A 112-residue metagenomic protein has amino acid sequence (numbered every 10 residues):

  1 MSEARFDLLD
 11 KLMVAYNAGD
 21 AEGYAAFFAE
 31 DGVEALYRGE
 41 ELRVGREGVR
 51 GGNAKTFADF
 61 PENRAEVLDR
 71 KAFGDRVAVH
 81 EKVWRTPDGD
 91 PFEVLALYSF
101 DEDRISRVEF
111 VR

Functional and structural regions predicted by a protein language model:
M1, A35, E41, R50-R112: A beta-strand edge to alpha-helix "cap/lid" segment located at domain peripheries
M1-E30: Short, low-complexity N-terminal intrinsically disordered segments enriched in polar/charged residues
A15, G23-F27, V49, A58 (+1 more regions): Residue-level detection of beta-strand scaffold positions
